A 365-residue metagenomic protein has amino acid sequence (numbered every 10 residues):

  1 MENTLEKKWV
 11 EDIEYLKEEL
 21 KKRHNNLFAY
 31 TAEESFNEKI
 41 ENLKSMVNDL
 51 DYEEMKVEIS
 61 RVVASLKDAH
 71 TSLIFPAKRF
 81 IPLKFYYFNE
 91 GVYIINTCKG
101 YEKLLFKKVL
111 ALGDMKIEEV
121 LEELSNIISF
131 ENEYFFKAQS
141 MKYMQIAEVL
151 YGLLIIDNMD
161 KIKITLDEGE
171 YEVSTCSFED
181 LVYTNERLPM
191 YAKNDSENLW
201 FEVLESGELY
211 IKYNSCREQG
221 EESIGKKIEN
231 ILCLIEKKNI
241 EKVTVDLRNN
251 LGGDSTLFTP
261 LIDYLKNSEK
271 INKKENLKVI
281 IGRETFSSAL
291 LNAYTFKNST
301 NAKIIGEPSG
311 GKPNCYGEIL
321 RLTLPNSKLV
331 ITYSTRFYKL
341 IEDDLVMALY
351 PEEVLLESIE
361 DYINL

Functional and structural regions predicted by a protein language model:
M1-K242: Flexible, low-complexity junctional segments that flank or bridge functional domains
N3-K17, E197-L365: C-terminal "post-core" interaction segments
